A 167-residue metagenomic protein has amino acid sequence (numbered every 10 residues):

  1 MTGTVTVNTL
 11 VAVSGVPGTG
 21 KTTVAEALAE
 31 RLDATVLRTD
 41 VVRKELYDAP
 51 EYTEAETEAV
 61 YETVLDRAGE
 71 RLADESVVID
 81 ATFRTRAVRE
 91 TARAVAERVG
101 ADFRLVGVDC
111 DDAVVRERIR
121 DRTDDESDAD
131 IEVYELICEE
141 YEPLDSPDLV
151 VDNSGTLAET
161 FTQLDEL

Functional and structural regions predicted by a protein language model:
T2-N8, R71-L72: Phosphate-binding P-loop
V13: Hydrophobic anchor at the beta1->P-loop junction of P-loop NTPases
V16: P-loop (Walker A) phosphate-binding loop of NTP-binding proteins
T19, T23-E75: Conserved substrate/cofactor phosphate-moiety recognition/catalytic segment in nucleotide-dependent phosphotransferases
P50-A55, D121-D128: Short glycine-enriched, charge-decorated loop/helix-capping segments at active-site entrances that position
E56-R104: Glycine-rich phosphate-binding loop used to anchor ATP phosphates in small-molecule kinases, encompassing both
E97-I119, V151: Conserved phosphate-donor/acceptor-positioning beta-strand/loop module used by diverse small-molecule
D124-L164: Small-molecule kinase domains that catalyze NTP-dependent phosphoryl transfer to phosphate-bearing small molecules
